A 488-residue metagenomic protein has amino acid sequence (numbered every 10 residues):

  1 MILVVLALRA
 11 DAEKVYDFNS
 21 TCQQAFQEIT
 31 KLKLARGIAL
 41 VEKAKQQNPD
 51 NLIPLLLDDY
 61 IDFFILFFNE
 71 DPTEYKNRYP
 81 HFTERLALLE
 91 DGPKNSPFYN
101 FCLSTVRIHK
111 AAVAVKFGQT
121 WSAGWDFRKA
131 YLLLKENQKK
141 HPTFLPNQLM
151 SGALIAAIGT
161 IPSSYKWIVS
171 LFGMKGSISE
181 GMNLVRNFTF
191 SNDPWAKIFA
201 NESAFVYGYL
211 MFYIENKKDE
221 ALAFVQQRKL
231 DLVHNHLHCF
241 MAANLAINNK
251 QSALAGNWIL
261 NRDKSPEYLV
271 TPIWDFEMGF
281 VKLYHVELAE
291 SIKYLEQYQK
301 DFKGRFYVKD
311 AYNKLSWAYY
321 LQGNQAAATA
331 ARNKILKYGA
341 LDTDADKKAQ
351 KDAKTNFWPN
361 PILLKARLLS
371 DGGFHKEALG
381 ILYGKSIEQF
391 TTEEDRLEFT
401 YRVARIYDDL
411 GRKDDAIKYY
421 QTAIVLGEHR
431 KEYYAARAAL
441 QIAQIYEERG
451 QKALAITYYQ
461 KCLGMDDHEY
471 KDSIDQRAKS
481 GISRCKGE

Functional and structural regions predicted by a protein language model:
E13-V15, E42-P49, D91-K94, K140 (+10 more regions): Solenoid-like repeat scaffolds
V15-T21, S96-P97, F144-L145, S163 (+9 more regions): Generic helix N-cap/helix-start motif at coil->alpha-helix transitions
Y16-S20, Q24, E28-V41, D58-A223 (+1 more regions): Short coil/linker segments at helix-helix boundaries
S20-L34, M241, N360-G380: Alpha-helical segment of the N-proximal tetratricopeptide repeat
F26, Y60, F67, T105 (+13 more regions): Residue-level recognition of tetratricopeptide repeat
L40-E42, E74-E90, W121-K135, K166 (+9 more regions): Alpha-helical repeat scaffolds
F64-Y75, K110-F117, I158-W167, M211-D219 (+7 more regions): Alpha-helical linker/edge segments of TPR/alpha-solenoid repeat scaffolds and analogous pre-/post-domain helices
N201-Y213, I247-N248, L363-G373, S386-A435: Alpha-helical adaptor scaffolds
